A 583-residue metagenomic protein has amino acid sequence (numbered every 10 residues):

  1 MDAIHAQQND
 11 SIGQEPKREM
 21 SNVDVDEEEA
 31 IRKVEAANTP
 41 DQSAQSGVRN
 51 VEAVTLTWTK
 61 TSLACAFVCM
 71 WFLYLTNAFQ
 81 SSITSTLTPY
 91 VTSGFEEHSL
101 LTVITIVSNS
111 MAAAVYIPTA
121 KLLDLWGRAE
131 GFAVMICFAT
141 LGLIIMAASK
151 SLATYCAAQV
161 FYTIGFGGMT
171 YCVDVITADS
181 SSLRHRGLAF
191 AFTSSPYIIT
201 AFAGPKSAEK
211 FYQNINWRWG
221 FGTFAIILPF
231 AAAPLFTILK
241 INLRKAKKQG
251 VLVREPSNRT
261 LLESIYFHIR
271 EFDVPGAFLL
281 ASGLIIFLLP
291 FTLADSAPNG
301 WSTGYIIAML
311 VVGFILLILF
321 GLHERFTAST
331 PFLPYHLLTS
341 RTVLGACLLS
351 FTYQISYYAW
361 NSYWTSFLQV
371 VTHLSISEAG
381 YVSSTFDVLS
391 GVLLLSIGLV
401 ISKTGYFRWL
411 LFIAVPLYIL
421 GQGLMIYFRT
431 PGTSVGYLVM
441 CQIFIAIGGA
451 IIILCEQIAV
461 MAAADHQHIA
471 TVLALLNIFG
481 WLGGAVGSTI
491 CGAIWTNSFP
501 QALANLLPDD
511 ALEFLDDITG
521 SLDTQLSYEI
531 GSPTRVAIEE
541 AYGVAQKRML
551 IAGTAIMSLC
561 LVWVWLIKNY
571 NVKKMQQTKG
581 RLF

Functional and structural regions predicted by a protein language model:
M1-T84, S93: Cytosolic juxtamembrane N-terminal segment immediately preceding the first transmembrane helix of multi-pass
D2-K33, D523-F583: Transmembrane-helix exit segments and adjacent C-terminal regions of multi-pass membrane proteins
C69-W71, F79, T84-Y90, E96 (+2 more regions): Transmembrane core module of solute transporters
V91-T92, L122-D124, I145-M146, Y155 (+6 more regions): Interfacial helix-cap and linker-helix signal at transmembrane-aqueous boundaries of multi-pass secondary transporters
V115-R128, Y212, L393-W409: Helix-to-loop junctions at the C-terminal end of transmembrane segments in multipass secondary transporters
P118-P275: Helix-loop-helix hairpins in multi-pass membrane proteins, especially solute transporters
P196, T200-Y212, V435-D517: Small-residue-rich alpha-helical segments with characteristic i,i+4
R218-C347: Hydrophobic transmembrane-helix bundles of small-molecule transporters
